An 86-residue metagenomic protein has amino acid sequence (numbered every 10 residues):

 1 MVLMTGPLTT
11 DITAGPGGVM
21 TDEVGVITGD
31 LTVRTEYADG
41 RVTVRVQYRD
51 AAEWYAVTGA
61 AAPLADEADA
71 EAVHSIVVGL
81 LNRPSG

Functional and structural regions predicted by a protein language model:
M1-R34: Negatively charged, low-complexity tracts enriched in Asp/Glu with abundant Ser/Thr
P16, T21, A38, E53-Y55 (+1 more regions): Surface-exposed, beta-sheet-biased, low-hydrophobicity segments with strongly acidic/polar composition
I27-D30, R34-V42, H74: A structural signal for beta-rich interaction modules in eukaryotic proteins
V42-L64: Intrinsically disordered, low-complexity regulatory segments enriched in Ser/Thr/Pro and charged residues
E67: Ordered, soluble secondary-structure elements with a strong preference for glycine-centered loop motifs and nearby
A70-G86: Helix-rich interaction surfaces within compact, conserved domain-sized segments that mediate assembly or partner
